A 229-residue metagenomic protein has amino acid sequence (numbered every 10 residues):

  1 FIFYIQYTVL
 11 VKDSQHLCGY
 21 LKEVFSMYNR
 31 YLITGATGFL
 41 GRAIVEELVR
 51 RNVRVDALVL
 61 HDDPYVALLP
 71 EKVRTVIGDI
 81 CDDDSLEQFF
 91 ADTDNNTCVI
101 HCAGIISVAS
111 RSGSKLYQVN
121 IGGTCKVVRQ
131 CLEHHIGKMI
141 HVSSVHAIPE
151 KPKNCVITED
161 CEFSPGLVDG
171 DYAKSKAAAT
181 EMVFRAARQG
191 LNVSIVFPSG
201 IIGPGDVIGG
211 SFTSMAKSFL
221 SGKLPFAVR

Functional and structural regions predicted by a protein language model:
Y31-R51: N-terminal Rossmann NAD(P)H-binding glycine-rich loop of SDR-like oxidoreductase domains
P64, L69, R74-G122, K126 (+1 more regions): NAD(P)H-binding glycine-rich loop region in Rossmannoid oxidoreductase-like domains and their noncatalytic homologs
V108-A109, V145-C155, I201-V207: Conserved catalytic-site region of short-chain dehydrogenase/reductase
S114, G122-Y172: Conserved Rossmann-fold NAD(P)-dependent oxidoreductase catalytic core, especially the SDR/UDP-sugar
Y117, I121, V168-T180, T213: Short-chain dehydrogenase/reductase
S143, E181-P204: Conserved beta-loop-beta element that borders a ligand/cofactor-binding pocket
F163-L167, S214-R229: A conserved pocket-lining segment of Rossmann-fold NAD(P)-dependent short-chain dehydrogenase/reductase
